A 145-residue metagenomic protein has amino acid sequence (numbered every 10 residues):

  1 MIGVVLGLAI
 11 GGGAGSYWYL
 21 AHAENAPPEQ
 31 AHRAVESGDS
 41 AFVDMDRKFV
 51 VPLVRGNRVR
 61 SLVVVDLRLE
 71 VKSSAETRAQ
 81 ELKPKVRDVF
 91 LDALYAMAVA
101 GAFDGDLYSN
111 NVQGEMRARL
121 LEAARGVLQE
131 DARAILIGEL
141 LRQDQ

Functional and structural regions predicted by a protein language model:
M1-Q145: Flexible, low-complexity charged segments
